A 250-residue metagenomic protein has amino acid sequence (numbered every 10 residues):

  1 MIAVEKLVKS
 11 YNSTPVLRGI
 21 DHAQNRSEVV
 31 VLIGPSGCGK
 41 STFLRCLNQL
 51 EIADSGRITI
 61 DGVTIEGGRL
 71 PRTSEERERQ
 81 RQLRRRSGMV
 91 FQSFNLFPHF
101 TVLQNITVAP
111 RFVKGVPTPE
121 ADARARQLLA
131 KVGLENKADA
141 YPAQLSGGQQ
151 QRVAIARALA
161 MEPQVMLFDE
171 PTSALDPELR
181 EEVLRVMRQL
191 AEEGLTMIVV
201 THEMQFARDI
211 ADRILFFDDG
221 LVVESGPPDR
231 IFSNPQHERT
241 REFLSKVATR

Functional and structural regions predicted by a protein language model:
M1-P228: ABC family nucleotide-binding domain
S225, D229-R250: C-terminal boundary and immediately downstream tail of ABC-type ATPase nucleotide-binding domains
